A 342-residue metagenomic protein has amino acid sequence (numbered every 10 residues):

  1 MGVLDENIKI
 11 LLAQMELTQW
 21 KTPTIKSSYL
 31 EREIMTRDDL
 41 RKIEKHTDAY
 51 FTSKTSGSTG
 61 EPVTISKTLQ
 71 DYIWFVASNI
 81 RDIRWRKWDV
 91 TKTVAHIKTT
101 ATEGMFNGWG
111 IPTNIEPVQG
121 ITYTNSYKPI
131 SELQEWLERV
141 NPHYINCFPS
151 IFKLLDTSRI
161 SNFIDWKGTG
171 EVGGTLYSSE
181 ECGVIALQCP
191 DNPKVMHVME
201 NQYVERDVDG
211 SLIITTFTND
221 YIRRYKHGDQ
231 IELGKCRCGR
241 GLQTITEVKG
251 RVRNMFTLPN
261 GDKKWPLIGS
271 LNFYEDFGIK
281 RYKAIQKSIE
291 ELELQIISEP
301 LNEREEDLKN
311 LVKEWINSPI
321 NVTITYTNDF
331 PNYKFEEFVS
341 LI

Functional and structural regions predicted by a protein language model:
M1-K54, T59-T93, T100, Y144-N146 (+3 more regions): Nucleotide 5′-phosphate-binding alpha/beta core
G2-L12, E116-I342: Active-site glycine/GP-rich loop and adjacent strand/helix microenvironment that borders small-molecule binding pockets
A49-S53, G104-N107, G241-T244, R281-K283: Short hydrophobic/aromatic-rich motifs at helix boundaries and adjacent loops
V76-S78, M105, M196: A generic membrane alpha-helix/interface feature
R81-D89, F106-S131: Conserved AMP-binding/adenylation subdomain of ANL enzymes
H96, A101-G110: Acidic/histidine-enriched segments that form metal/cofactor-coordinating and catalytic pocket/exosite environments
